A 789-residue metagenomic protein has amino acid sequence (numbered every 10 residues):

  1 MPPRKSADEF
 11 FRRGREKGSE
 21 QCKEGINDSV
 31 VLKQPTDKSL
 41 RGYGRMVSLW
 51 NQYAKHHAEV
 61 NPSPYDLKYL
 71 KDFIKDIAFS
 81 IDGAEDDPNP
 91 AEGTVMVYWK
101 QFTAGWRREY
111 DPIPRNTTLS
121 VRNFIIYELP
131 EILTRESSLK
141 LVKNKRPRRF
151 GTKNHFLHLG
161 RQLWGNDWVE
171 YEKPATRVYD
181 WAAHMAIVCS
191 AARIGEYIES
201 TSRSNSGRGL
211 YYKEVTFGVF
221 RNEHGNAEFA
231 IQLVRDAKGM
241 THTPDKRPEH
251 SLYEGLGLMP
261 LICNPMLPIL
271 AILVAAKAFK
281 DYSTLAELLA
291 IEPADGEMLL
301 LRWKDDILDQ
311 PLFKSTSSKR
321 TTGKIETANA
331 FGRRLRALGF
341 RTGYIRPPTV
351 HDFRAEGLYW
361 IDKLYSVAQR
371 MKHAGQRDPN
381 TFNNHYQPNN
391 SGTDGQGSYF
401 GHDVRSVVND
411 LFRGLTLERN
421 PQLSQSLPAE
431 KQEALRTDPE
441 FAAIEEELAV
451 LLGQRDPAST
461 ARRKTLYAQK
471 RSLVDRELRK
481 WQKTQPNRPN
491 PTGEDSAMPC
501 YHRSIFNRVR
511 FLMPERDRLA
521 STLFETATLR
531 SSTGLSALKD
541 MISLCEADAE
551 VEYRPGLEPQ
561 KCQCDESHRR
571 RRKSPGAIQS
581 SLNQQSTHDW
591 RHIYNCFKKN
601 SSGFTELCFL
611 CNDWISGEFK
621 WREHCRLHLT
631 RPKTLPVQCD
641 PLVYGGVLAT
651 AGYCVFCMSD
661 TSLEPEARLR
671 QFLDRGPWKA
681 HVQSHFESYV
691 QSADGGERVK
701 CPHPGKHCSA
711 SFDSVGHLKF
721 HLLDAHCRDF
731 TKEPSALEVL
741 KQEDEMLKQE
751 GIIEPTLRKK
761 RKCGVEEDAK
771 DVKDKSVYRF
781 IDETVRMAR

Functional and structural regions predicted by a protein language model:
M1-W590, S602, K759: Extended, non-catalytic subsegments within catalytic or DNA/protein-binding/adaptor domains
S6-A7, H502, R508, E515 (+9 more regions): Intrinsically disordered, low-complexity serine/threonine-rich regulatory regions of eukaryotic proteins
H224-G225, G603, G695, G751 (+1 more regions): Intrinsic-disorder/low-complexity loop/linker signature
S318-K319, P704-C708: Short, internal active-site loops enriched in acidic
C562-C564, R571-Q584, R626, Q671 (+1 more regions): Low-complexity, intrinsically disordered regulatory regions in nuclear gene-regulatory/chromatin proteins
E566-H568, M658-T661, G705, E767: Extracellular/secretory pathway and lumenal proteins
P575-L610, W614-H703, S711-E743: C-terminal recognition-helix end and immediately following basic linker of small zinc-binding "finger" domains
